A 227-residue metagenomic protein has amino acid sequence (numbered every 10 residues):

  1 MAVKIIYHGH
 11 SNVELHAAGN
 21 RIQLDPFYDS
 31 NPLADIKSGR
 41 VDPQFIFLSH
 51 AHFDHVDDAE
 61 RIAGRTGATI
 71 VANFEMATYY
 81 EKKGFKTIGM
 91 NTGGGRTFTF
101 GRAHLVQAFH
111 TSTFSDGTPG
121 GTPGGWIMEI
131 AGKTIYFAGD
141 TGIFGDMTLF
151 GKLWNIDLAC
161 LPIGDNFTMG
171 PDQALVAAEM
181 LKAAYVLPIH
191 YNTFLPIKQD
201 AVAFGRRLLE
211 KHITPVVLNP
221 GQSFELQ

Functional and structural regions predicted by a protein language model:
M1-R21, Y28-N31, H104, A203-K211 (+2 more regions): Zn-dependent metallo-beta-lactamase
N12-H52, D57-R61, T111-G117, T141-L153: Pre-active-site segment of Zn-dependent metallo-hydrolases
L15-A18, F98-T99, M128-A131: Active-site beta-strand termini and strand-to-loop segments that position acidic
Q23-D25, P43-A51, V71-F74, Y136-T141 (+3 more regions): Active-site neighborhood of phospho(di)ester-bond hydrolases with catalytic His/Asp-centered motifs
S30-N31, H52-V56, A77-Y80, G94-T97 (+5 more regions): Active-site environment of divalent metal-dependent phosphoester hydrolases
A34-F114: Active-site HxH/HxHxD metal-binding segment of metal-dependent hydrolases
T69, E81-G95, L175, E179-Q227: Binuclear metal-ion centers of metallo-dependent hydrolases, dominated by the metallo-beta-lactamase
T113-M180: Active-site-proximal loop/helix segments of hydrolase catalytic cores
